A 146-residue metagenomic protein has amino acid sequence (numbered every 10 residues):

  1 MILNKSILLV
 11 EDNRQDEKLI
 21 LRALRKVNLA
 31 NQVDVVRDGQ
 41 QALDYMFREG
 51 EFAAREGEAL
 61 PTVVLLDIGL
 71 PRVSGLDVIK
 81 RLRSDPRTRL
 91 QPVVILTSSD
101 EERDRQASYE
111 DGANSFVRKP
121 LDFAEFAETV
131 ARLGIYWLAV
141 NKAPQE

Functional and structural regions predicted by a protein language model:
L3-N4, L29-A30, A59-V63, R87-P92: His-Asp phosphorelay/catalytic-motif detector in bacterial-type signaling
E11: Conserved acidic carboxylate
L21, R25, V35-V63: Acidic, metal-coordinating helix/loop segments flanking the phosphotransfer/catalytic sites of two-component signaling
Q41, L121-G134, N141-E146: C-terminal output helix
L66-D67, T97: Active-site residues of response regulator receiver
P71, E101: The feature encodes the CheY-like receiver
